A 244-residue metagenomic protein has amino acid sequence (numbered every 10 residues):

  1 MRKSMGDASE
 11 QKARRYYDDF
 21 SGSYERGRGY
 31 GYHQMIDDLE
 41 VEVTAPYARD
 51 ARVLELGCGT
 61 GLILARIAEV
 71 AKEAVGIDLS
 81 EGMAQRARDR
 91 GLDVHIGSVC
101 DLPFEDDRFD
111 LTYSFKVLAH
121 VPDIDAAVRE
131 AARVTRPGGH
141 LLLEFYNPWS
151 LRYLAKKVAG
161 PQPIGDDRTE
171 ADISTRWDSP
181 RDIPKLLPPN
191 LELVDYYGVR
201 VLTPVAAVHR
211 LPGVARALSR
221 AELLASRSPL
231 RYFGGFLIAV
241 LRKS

Functional and structural regions predicted by a protein language model:
R2-A48, L62, R66, L218-E222: Conserved class I S-adenosyl-L-methionine
A51-G59: Conserved class I S-adenosyl-L-methionine
T60-D101: Class I SAM-dependent methyltransferase SAM/SAH-binding core
Y113: A conserved beta-strand element that flanks and buttresses the S-adenosyl-L-methionine
D125-P137: A short glycine-rich, Lys/Arg-flanked "PGG" loop and its adjoining helix->strand segment in the class I
L142-G165: Conserved class I S-adenosyl-L-methionine
Q162-P163, K185, D195-S244: A C-terminal cap/extension of S-adenosyl-L-methionine-dependent methyltransferases that defines the acceptor-substrate
I164-D182: Acceptor-substrate binding/catalytic loop of class I
